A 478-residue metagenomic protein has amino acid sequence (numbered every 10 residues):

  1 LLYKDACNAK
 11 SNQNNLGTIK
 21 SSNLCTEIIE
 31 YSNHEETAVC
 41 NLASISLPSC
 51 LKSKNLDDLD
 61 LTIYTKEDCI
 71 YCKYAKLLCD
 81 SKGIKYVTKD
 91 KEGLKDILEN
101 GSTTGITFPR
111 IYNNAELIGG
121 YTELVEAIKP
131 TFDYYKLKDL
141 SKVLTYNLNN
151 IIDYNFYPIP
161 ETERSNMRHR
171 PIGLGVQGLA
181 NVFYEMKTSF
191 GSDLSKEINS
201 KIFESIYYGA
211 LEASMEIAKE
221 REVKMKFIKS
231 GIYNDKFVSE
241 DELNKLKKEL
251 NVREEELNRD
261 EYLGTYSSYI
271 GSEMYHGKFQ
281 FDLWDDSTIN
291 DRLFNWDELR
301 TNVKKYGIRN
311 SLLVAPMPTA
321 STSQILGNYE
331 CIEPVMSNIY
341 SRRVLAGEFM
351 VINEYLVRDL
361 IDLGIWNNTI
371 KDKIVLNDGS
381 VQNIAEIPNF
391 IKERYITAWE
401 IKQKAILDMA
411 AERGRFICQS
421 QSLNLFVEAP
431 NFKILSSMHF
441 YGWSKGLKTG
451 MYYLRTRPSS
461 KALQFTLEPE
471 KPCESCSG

Functional and structural regions predicted by a protein language model:
L1, L47, K52, K129-T131 (+9 more regions): Generic secondary-structure signature for well-ordered alpha-helical cores
L1-L56, P130-R164, G178-V182, M186 (+1 more regions): Function-dense linear segments that define catalytic or interfacial modules in macromolecule-processing proteins
I29-S32, L148-D153, T265, M274 (+3 more regions): Catalytic alpha/beta core of large soluble enzyme barrels
C40, I118-G119, T322-L326: Short hydrophobic-aromatic micro-motifs
L56-K89: Local sequence-structure signature of Cys/Sec-based thiol-disulfide redox active-site neighborhoods
V87-T107, L124, I128: Thioredoxin-like thiol-disulfide oxidoreductase module
N113-P130: Non-catalytic, surface beta->alpha helical segment in thiol-disulfide oxidoreductase systems
L140-E163, M167, P171, S189-T319 (+3 more regions): Internal maturation/activation junctions in enzymes
